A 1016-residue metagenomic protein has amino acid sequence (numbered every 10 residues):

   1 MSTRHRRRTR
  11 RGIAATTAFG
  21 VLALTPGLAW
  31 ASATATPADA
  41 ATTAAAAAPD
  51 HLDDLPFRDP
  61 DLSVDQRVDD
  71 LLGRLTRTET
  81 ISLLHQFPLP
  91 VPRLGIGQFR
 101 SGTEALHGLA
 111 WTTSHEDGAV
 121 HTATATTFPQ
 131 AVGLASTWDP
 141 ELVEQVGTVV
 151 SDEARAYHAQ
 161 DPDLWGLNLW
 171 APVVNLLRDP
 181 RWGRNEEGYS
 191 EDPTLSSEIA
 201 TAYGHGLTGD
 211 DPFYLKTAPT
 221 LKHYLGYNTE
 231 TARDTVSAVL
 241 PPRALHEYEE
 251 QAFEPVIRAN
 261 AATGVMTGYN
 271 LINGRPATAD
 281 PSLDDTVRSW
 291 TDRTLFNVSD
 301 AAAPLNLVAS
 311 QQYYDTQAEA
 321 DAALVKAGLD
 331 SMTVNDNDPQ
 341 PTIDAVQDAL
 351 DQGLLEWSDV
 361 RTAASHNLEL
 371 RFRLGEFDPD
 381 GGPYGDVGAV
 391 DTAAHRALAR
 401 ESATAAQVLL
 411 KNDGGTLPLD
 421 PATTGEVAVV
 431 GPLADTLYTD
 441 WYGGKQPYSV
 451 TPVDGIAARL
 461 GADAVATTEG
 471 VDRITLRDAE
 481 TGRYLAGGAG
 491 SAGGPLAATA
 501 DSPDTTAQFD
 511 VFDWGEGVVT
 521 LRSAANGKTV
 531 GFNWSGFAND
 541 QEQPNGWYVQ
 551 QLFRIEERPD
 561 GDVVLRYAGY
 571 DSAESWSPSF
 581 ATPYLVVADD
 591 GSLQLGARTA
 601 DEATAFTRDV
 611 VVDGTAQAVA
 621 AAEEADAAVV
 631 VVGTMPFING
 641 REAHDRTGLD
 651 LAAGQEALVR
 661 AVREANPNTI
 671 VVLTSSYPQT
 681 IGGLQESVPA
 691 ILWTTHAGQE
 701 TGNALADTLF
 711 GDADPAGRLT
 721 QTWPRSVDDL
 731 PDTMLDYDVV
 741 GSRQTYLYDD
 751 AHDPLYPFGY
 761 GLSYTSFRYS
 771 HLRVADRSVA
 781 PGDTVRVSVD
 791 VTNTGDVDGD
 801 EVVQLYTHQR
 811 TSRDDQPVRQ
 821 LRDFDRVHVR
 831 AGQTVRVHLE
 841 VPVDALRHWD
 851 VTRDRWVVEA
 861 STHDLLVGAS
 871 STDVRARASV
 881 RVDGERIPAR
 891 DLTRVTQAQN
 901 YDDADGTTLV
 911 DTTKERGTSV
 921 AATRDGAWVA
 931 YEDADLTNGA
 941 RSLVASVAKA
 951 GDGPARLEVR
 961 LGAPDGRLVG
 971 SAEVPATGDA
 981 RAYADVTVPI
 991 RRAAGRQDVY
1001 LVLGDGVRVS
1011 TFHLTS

Functional and structural regions predicted by a protein language model:
S2-R8, G27, A31-W849, T862-L866 (+2 more regions): Glycoside hydrolase catalytic-domain context in secreted enzymes
R10-A15: Short, hydrophobic alpha-helical membrane anchors of single-pass surface/secreted proteins
T16-G27: Bacterial N-terminal signal peptides
S778, H828, V857, D935-L936: Residue-level "contact hotspot" at macromolecular interaction interfaces
D854: Extracellular/periplasmic metallocenter environments
A860-D864, S871-R877, R881-S1016: Extracytoplasmic
